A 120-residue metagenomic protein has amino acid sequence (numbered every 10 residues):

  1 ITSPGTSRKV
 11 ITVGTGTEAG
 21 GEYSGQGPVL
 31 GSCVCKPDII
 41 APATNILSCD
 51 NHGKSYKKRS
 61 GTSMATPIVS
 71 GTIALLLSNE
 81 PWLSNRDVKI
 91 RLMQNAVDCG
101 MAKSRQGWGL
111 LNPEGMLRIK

Functional and structural regions predicted by a protein language model:
I1-S78, W82, G115-M116: Extracellular S/T/G-rich loop segment that most often corresponds to the catalytic His/Ser-adjacent loop
S78-K120: C-terminal subdomain of the subtilisin-like protease fold in secreted/lumenal serine endopeptidases
